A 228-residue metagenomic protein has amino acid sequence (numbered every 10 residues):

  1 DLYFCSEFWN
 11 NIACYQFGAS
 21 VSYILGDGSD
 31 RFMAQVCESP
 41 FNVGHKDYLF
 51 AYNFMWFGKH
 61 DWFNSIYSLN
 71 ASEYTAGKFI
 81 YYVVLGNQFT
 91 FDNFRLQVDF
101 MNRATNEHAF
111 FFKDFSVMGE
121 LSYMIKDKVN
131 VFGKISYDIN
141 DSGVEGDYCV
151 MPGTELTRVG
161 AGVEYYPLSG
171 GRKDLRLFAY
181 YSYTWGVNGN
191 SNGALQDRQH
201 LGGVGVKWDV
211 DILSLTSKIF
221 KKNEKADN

Functional and structural regions predicted by a protein language model:
D1-F57, S68: Surface-exposed coil loops of outer-membrane beta-barrel proteins
A19-V21, K59, G202-V206: Short, charged N-terminal helix-start/capping segments
F63, Y67-L69, T75-N228: Outer-membrane beta-barrel pore domains
